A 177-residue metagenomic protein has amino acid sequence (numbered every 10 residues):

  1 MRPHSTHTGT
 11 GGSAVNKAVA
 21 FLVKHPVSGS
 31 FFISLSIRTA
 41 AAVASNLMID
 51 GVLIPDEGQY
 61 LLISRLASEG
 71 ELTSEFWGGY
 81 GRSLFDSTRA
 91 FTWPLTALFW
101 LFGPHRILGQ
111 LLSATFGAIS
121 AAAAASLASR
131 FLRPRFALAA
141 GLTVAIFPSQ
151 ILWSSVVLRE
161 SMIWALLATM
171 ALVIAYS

Functional and structural regions predicted by a protein language model:
M1-V43: Start-transfer (signal-anchor) and selected internal transmembrane alpha helices of multi-pass inner/ER membrane
V27, H105-I107, F131-A139: Membrane-helix interface segments
S34-I37, A140-A145: Short helix- or helix-capping micro-motifs that position conserved polar/aromatic residues at function-defining sites
T39-L47, D56-L84, A90: Extracytosolic helix-loop segments that constitute the early lumenal/periplasmic catalytic or substrate-binding loops
E69-G70, A90-L112: Juxtamembrane segments of multi-pass membrane glycosylation machinery that transfer sugars from lipid-linked donors
L111-F131: Transmembrane-helix motifs of polytopic, lipid-linked glycan transferases
A123-S126, I163-S177: Specific aromatic-rich, kink-prone transmembrane helix
S155-S161: Short acidic/glycine- and proline-prone juxtamembrane loop motifs at membrane-interface regions of multi-pass membrane
